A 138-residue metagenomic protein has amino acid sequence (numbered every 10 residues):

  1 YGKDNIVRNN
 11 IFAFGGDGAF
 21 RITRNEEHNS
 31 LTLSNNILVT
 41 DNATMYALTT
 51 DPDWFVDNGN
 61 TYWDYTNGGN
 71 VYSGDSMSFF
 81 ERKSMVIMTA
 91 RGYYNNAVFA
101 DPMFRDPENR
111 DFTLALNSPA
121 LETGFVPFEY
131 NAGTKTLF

Functional and structural regions predicted by a protein language model:
Y1, R8, A13-G15, T23 (+3 more regions): Feature marks extracellular polysaccharide-active and adherence modules
E26-F138: Acidic, glycine- and Ser/Thr-rich low-complexity intrinsically disordered tracts in extracellular/secreted proteins
